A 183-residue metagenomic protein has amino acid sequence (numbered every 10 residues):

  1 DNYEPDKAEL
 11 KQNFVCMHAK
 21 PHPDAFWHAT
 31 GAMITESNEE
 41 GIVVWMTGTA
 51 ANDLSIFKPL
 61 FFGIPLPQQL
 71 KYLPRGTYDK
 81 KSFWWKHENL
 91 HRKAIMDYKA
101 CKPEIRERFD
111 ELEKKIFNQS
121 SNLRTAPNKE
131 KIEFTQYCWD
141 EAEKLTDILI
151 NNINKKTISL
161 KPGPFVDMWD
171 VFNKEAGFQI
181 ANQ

Functional and structural regions predicted by a protein language model:
D1-Q183: C-terminus-biased signal that marks the final domain/tail of proteins
